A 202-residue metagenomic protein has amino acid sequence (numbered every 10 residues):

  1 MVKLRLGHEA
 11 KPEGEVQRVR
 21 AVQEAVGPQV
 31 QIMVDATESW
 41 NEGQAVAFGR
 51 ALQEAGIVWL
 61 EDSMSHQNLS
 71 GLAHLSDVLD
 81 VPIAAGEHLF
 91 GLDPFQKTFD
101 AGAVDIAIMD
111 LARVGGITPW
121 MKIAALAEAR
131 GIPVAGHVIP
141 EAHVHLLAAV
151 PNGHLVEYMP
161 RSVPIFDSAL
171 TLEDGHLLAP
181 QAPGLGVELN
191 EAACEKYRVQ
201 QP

Functional and structural regions predicted by a protein language model:
M1: Catalytic domains of carbohydrate-active enzymes, especially glycoside hydrolases
L4-H137, H145: Catalytic core of soluble alpha/beta enzymes
H137-P202: Flexible C-terminal active-site loop/helix
